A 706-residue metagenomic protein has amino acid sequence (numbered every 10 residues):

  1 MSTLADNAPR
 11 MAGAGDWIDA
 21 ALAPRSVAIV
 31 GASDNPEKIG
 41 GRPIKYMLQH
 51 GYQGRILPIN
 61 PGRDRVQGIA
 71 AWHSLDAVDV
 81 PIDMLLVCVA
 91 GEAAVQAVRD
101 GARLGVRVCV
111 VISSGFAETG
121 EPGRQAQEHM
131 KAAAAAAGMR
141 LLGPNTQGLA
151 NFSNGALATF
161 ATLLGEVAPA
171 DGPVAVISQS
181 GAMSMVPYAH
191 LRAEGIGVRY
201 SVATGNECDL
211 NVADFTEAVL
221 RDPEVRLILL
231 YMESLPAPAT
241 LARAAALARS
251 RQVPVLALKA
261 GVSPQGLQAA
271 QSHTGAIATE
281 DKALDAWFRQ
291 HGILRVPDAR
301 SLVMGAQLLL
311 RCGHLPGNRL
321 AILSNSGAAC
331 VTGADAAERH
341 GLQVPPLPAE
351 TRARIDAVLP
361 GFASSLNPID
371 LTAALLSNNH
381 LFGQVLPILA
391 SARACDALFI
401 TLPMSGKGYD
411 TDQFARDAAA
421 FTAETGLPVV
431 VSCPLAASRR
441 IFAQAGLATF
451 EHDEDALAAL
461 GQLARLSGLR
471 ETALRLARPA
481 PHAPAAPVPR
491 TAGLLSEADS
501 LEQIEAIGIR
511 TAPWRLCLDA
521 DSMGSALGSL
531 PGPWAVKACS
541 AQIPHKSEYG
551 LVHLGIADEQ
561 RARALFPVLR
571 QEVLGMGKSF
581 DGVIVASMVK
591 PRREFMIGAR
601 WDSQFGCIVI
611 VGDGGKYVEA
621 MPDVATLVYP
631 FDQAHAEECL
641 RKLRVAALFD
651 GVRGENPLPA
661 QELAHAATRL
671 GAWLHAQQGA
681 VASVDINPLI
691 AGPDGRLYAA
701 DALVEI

Functional and structural regions predicted by a protein language model:
M1-I706: Catalytic-core regions of core metabolic enzymes, especially those transforming organic acids/acyl-group intermediates
